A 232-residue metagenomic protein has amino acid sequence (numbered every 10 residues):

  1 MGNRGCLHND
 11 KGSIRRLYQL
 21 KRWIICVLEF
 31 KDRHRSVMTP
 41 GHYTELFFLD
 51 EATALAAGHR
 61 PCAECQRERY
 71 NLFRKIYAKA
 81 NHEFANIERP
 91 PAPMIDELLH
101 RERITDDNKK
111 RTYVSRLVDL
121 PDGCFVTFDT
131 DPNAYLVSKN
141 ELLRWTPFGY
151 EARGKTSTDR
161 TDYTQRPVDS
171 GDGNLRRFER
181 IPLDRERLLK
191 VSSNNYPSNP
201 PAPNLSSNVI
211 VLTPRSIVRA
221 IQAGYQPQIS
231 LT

Functional and structural regions predicted by a protein language model:
M1-T232: Mature, structured domains enriched in cysteine- and short glycine motifs
